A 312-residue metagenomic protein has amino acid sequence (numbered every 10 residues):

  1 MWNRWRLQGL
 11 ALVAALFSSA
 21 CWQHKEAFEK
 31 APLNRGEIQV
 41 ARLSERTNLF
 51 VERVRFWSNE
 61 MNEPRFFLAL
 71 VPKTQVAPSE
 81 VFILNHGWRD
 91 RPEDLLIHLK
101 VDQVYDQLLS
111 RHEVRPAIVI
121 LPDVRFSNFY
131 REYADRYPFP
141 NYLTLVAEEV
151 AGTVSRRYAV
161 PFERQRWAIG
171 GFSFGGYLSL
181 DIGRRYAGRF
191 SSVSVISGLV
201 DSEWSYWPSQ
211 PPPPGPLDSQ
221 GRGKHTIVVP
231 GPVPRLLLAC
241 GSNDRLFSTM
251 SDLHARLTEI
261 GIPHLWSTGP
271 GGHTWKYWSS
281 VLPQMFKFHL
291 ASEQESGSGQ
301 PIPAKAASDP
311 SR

Functional and structural regions predicted by a protein language model:
M1-G9: Bacterial N-terminal signal peptides that target proteins for export
G9-F17: Bacterial N-terminal signal peptides
W22-R312: Non-catalytic cap/lid and distal C-terminal segments of serine-dependent acyl enzymes
